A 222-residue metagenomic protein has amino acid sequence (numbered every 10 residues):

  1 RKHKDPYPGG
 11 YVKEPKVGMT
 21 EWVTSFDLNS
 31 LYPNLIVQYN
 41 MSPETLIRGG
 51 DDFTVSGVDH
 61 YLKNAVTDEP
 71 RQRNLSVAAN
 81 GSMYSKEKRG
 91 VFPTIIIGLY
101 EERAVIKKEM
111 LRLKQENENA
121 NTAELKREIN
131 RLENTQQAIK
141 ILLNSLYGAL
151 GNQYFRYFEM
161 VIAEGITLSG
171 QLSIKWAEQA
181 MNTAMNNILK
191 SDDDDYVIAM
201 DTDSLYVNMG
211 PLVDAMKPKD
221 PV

Functional and structural regions predicted by a protein language model:
R1-V222: Conserved acidic
